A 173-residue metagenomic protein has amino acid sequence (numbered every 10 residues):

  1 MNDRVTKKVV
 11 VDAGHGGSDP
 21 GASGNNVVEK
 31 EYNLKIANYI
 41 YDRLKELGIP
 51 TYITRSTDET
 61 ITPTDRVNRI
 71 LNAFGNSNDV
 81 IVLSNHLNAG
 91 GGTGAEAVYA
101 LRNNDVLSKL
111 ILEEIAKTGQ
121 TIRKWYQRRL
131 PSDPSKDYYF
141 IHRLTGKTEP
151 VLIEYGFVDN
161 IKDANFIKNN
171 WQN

Functional and structural regions predicted by a protein language model:
M1-K7: Non-catalytic propeptide/linker segments at domain boundaries
R4, Y32-N173: Active-site-proximal helix/loop segments of hydrolytic enzymes
V9-V11, L83: Residue-level marker for buried hydrophobic side chains located in beta-strands that build the well-ordered beta-sheet
D12-D19: Short acidic/polar micro-motifs centered on Gly/Asp/Asn
P20-K35: Glycine- and acidic-residue-enriched helix-capping/strand-helix junction motifs
